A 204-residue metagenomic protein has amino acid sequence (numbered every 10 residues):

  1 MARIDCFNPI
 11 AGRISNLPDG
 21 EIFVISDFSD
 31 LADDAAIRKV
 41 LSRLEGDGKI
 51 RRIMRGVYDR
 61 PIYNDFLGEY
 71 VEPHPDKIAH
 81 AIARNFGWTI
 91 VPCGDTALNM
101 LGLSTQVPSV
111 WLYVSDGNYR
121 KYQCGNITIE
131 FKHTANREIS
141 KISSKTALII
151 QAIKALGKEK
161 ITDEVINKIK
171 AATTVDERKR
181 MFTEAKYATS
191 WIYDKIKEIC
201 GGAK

Functional and structural regions predicted by a protein language model:
M1-R3, A203-K204: N-terminal intrinsically disordered, low-complexity, charged/polar
A2-A81: Short beta-edge/loop segments at beta->alpha junctions of small alpha/beta modules that act as binding/recognition
I37, C93-G94, K145: Amphipathic alpha-helical interface surfaces
I53-G56, A83-G125: Short gly/ser-rich loop at a beta-strand->alpha-helix junction or flexible surface loop bordering the NTP-binding
V71-H74, I82-T89, K141: Alpha-helix N-cap/loop-to-helix boundary motif
A81-I82, C93-D95, A155-K160: Positively charged, aromatic-accented nucleic-acid-binding surfaces
Q123-H133: A short, charged helix-loop
H133-K204: Hydrophobic alpha-helical interaction segments
